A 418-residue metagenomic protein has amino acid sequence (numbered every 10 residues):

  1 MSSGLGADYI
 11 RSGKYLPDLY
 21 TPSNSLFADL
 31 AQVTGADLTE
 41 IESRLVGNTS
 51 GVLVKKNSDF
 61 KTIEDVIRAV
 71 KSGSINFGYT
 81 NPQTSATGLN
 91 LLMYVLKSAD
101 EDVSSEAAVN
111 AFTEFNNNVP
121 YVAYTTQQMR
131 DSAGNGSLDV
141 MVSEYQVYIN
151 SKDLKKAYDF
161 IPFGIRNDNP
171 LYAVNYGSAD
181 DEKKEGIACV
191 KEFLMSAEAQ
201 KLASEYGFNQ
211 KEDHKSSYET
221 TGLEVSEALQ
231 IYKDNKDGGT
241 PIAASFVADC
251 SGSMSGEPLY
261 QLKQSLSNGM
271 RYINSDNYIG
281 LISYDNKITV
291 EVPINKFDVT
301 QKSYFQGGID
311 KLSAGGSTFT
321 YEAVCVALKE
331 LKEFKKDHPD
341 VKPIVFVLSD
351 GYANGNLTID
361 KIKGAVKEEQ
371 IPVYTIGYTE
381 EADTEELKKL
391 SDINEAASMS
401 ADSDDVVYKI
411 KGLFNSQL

Functional and structural regions predicted by a protein language model:
M1-N81: N-terminal segment of the mature folded domain
S3-A7, E101-P162: Ligand-binding pocket segment of bilobal, Venus flytrap-like solute-binding proteins
R44-G51, T113, D153-K184, A188: Periplasmic-binding protein-like
Q83, K191-D213: Periplasmic-binding protein-like
Y206-S245, S251-Y260: Acidic, polar low-complexity linker/tail segments
G239-D298, S313, A323-V324, I344-L348 (+2 more regions): Von Willebrand factor
Y278-K311, V326-D337, G355-D360, T384-I393 (+1 more regions): Short beta-strand-loop
S349-N394, M399-A401, Y408-L413: VWA/integrin I-like adhesion module and closely mimicked acidic/polar interface patches used
